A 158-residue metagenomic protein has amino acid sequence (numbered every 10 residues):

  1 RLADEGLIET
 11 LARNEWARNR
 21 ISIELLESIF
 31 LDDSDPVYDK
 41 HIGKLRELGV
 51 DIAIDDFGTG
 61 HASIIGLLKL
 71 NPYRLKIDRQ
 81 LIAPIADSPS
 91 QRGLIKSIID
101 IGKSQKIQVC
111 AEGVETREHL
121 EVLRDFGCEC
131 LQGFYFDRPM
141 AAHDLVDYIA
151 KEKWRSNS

Functional and structural regions predicted by a protein language model:
R1, R20-D33, V50-S158: EAL-family c-di-GMP phosphodiesterase catalytic domain
D4-G6, N14, D35, A150: Serine/threonine-rich low-complexity intrinsically disordered regions
G6-E9, V37-E47, K96-D100, V122: Alpha-helical scaffolding segments of alpha/beta enzyme cores, especially the outer helices of TIM-barrel or partial
G6-R20, I42, L68-N71, R124: Acidic (Asp/Glu)-rich catalytic clusters
